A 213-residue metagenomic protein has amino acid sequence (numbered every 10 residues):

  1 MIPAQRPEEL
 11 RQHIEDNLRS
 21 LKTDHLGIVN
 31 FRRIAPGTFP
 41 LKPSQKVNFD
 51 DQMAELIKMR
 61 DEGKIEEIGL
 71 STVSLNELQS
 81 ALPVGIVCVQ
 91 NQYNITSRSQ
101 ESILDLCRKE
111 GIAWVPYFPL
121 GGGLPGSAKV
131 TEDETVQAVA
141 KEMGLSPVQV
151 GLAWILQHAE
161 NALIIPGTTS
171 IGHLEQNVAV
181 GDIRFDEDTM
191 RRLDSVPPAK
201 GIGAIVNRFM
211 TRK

Functional and structural regions predicted by a protein language model:
M1-E9, F39-Q45: Active-site mouth loops of central-metabolism enzymes
R6-L21, S74-Q79: Short, acidic/polar
R19-L41: Active-site groove signature of glycoside hydrolases
I34-R212: Beta/alpha (TIM)-barrel catalytic core signal, keyed to glycine-rich beta->alpha loops juxtaposed to Asp/Glu that bind
